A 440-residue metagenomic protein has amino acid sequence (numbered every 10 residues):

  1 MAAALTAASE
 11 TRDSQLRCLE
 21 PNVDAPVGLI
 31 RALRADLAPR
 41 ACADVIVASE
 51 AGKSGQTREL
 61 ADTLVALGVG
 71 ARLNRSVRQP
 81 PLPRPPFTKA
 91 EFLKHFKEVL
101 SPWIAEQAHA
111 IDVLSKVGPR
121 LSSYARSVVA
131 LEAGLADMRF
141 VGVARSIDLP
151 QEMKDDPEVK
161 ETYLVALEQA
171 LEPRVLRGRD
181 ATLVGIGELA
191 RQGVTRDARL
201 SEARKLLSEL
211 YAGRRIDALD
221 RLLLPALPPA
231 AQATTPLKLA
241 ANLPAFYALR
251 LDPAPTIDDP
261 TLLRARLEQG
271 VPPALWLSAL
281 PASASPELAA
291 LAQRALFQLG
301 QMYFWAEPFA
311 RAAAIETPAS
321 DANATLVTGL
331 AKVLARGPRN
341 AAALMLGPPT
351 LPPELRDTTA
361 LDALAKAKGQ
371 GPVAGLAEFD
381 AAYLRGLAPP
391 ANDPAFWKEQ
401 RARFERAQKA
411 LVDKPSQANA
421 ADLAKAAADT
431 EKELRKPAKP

Functional and structural regions predicted by a protein language model:
M1-P440: Acidic, polar-rich low-complexity tracts and alpha-helical solenoid repeat scaffolds
